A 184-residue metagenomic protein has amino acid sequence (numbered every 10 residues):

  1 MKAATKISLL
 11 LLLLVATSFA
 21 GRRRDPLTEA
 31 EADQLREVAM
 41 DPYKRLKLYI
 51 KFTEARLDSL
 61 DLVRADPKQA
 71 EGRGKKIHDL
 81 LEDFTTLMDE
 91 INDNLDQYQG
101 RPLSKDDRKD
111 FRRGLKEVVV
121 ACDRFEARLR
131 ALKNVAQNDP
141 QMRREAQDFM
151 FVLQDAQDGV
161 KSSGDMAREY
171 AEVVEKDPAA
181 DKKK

Functional and structural regions predicted by a protein language model:
K2-L10: Sec-dependent signal peptide recognition, specifically the positively charged N-region followed immediately by
L11-A20: Hydrophobic h-region of N-terminal signal peptides that target proteins for export in Gram-negative bacteria
G21-K184: Long, charged/polar, soluble alpha-helical segments
